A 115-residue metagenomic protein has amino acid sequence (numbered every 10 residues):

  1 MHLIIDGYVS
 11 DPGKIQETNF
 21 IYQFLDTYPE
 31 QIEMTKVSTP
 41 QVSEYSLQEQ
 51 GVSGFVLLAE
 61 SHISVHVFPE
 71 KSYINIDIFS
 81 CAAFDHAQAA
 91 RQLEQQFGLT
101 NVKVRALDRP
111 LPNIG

Functional and structural regions predicted by a protein language model:
M1-G115: Polybasic/polar functional segments that serve as interface/processing modules
